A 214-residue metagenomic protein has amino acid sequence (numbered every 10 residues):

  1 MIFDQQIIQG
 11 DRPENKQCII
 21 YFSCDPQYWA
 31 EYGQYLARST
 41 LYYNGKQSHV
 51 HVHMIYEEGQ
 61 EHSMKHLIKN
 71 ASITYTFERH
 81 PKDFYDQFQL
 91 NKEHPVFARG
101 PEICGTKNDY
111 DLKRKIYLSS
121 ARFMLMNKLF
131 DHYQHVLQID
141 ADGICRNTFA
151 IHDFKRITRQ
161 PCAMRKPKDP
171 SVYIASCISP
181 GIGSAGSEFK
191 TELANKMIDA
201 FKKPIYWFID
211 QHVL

Functional and structural regions predicted by a protein language model:
M1-C104, D131-H132: N-terminal anchoring/stem segment of glycosyltransferases
F22-G33, K115-S119, K203-W207: Aromatic-acidic/polar surface patches that form glycan- and anion
Q34, R38, S120, M124 (+1 more regions): A structural signal for well-ordered alpha-helical segments within the folded catalytic domains of diverse enzymes
K107-K115: Surface-exposed cleft-lining segments at the edges of enzyme active sites
R114-V172: GT-A fold catalytic core of metal-dependent nucleotide-sugar glycosyltransferases, centered on the diacidic
N147-I151, A175, T191-K196: A short secondary-structure junction signal
D169-K190: Substrate-binding rim/cap in mid-to-C-terminal beta-strand-loop elements of soluble/periplasmic
S184-L214: Catalytic core and acceptor-binding pocket of nucleotide-sugar-dependent glycosyltransferases
